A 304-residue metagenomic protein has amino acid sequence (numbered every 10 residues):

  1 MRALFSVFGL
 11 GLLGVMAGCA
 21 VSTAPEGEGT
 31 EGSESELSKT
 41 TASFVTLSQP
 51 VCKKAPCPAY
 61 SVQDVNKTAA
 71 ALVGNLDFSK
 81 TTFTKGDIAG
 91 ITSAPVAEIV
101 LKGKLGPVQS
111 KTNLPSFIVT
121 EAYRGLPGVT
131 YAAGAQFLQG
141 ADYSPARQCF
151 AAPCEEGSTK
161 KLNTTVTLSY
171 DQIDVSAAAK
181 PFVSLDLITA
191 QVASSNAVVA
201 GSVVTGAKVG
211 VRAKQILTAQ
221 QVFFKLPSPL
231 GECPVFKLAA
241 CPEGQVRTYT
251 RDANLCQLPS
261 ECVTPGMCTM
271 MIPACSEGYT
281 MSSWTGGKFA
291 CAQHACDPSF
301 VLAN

Functional and structural regions predicted by a protein language model:
M1-G9: Bacterial N-terminal signal peptides that target proteins for export
V15-G18: C-terminal motif of bacterial Sec signal peptides marking the signal peptidase cleavage site
A20-S22: Bacterial signal peptide processing site
E26-V235, E261, P265: OB-fold and OB-like single-stranded nucleic-acid-recognition modules and their adjacent interaction interfaces
P234-G244, M270-G278: Disulfide-braced loops of extracellular cysteine-rich modules
G244-Q257, E277-A290: Extracellular, cysteine-rich, disulfide-stabilized repeat modules with beta-strand cores
P259-C262, C291-C296: Short linear proline/tyrosine/threonine-rich motifs used for host-factor recruitment and membrane trafficking/assembly
H294-N304: Short, low-complexity, Pro/Ser/Thr/Gly-rich segments in the mature regions of secreted, periplasmic
